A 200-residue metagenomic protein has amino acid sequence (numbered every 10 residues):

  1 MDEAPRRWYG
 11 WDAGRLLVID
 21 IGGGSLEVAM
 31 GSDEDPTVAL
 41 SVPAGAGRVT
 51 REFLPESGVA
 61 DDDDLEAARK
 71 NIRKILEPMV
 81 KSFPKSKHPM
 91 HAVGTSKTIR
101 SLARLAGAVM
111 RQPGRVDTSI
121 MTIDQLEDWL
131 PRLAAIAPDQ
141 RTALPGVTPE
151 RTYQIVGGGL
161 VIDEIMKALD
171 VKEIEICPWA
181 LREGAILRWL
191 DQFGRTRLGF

Functional and structural regions predicted by a protein language model:
M1-R15, M30-F200: Helical "lid/coupling" subdomains associated with nucleotide-phosphate turnover
I19-I21: Catalytic cores of RNA-modifying enzymes
G24-M30: Acidic, divalent-metal-coordinating active-site segment for phosphoryl/phosphodiester hydrolysis, typified by short
